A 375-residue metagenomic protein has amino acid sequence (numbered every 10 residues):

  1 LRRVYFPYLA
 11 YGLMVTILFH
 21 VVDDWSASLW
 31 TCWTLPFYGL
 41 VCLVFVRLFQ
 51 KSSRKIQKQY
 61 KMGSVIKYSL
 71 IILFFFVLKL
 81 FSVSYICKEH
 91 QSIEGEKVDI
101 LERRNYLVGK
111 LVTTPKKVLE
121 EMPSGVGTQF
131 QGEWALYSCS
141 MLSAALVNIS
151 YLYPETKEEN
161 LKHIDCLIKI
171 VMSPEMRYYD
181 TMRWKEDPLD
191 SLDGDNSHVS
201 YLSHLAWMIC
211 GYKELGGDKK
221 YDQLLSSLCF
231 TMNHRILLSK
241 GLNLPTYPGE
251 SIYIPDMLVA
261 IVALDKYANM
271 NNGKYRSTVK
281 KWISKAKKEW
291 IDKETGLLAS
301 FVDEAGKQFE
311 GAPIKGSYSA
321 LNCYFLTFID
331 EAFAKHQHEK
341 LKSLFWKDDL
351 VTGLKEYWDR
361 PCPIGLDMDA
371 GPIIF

Functional and structural regions predicted by a protein language model:
Y5-T16: Alpha-helical transmembrane segments
I17-S26: Juxtamembrane "helix-exit" motif on the non-cytosolic side of transmembrane helices
L18-F19, L40-S52, K79: Alpha-helical transmembrane segments
L29-G39: Alpha-helical transmembrane segments of polytopic membrane proteins
K67-V83: Hydrophobic membrane-insertion alpha-helices, especially the h-region of bacterial N-terminal signal peptides
K97-G125, K162-R183, Q223-N243, T278-L297 (+1 more regions): Long, well-ordered core segments of solenoidal/helical folds
S138-S140, A145-L258: Extended ligand-binding groove/face enriched in aromatic
S200, S239, S251-I374: Extended ligand-binding clefts on enzyme/binding-domain cores
